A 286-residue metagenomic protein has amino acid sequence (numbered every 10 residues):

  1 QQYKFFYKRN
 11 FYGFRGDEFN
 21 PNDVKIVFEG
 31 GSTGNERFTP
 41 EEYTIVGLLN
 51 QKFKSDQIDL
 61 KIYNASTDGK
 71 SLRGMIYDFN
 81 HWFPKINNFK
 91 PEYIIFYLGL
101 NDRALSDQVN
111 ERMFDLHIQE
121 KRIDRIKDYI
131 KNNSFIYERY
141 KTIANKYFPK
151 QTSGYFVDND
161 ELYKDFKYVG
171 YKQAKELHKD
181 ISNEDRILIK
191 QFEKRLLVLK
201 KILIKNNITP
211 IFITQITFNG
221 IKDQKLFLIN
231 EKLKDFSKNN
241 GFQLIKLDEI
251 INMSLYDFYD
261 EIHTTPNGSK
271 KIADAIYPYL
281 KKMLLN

Functional and structural regions predicted by a protein language model:
Q1-K52, M253: Membrane/wall-proximal cationic-aromatic binding patches
K25-V27, Y63, I94-F96: Conserved beta-strand elements of the Class I
R37-E41, G74-I76, L105-E111: Short, solvent-exposed loop/turn and secondary-structure capping segments
Y63-L72: Short beta->alpha junction loops
L72, I76-F79, I189, E193 (+2 more regions): Short, amphipathic alpha-helical "lid/cap" segments that border enzyme active or binding sites
Y77-K90: Short, well-structured alpha-helical segments in soluble
L100-K234, I250-L255: Serine-dependent acyl-ester chemistry module
K175-D180, F218-N286: Catalytic His-Asp segment of secreted/periplasmic serine-dependent ester chemistry enzymes
